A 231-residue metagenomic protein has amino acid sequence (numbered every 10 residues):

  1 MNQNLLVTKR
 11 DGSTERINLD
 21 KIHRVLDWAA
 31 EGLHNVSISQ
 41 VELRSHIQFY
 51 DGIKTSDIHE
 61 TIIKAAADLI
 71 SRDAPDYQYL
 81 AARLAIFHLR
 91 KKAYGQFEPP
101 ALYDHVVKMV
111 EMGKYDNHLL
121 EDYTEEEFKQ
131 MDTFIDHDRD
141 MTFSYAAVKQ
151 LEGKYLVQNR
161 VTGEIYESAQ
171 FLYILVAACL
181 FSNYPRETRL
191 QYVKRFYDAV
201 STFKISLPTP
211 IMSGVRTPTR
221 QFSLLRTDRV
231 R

Functional and structural regions predicted by a protein language model:
M1-R231: Extended catalytic cores of very large enzyme megasubunits
